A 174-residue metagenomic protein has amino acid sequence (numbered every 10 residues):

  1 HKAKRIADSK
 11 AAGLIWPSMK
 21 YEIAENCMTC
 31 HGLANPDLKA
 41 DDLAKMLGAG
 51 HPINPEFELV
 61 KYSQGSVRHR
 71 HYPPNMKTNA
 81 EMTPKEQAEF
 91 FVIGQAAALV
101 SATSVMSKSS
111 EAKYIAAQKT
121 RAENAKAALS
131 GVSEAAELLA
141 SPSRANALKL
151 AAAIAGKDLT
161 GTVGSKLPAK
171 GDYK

Functional and structural regions predicted by a protein language model:
H1-K174: Primarily the internal scaffold of c-type cytochrome electron-transfer domains, especially repeated/multiheme c-type
